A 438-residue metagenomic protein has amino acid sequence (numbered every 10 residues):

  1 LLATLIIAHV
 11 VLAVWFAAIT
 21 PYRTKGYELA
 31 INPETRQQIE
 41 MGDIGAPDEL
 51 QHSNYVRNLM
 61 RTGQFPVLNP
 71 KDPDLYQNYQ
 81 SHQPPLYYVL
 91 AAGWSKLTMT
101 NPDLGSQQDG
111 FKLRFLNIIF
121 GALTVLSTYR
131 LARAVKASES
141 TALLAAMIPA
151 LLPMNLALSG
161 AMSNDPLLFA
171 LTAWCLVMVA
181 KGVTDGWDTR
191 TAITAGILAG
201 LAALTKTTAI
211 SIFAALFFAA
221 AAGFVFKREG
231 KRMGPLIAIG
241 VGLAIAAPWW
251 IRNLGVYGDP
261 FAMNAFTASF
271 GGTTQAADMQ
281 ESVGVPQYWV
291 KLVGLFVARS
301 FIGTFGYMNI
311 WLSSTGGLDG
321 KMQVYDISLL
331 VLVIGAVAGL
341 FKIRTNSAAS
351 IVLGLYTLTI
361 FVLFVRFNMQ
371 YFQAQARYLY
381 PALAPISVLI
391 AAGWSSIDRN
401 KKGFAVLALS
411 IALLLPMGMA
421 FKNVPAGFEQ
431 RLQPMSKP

Functional and structural regions predicted by a protein language model:
L1-R36, V125, F224-V225, M233-V241 (+3 more regions): Start-transfer (signal-anchor) and selected internal transmembrane alpha helices of multi-pass inner/ER membrane
N101-Q107, T128-L151, F169-A170: Transmembrane-helix signature of polytopic, membrane-embedded enzymes that assemble or transfer cell-envelope glycans
F111-K136, W174, A338: Transmembrane-helix motifs of polytopic, lipid-linked glycan transferases
V135-K136, C175-T194, A202, F224: Membrane-interface transmembrane helices that cradle and orient dolichyl/undecaprenyl
L143-L144, R344-R366: Transmembrane alpha-helix segments characteristic of polytopic inner-membrane glycan-assembly/cell-envelope
K181, I212-L243, W250: Perimembrane helix-loop-helix junctions
T191-T207, F213, V241-A244: Membrane-interface alpha helices of multi-pass inner-membrane proteins
I302-S350, L407: Hydrophobic, aromatic-rich transmembrane alpha-helices and their immediate juxtamembrane boundary segments
